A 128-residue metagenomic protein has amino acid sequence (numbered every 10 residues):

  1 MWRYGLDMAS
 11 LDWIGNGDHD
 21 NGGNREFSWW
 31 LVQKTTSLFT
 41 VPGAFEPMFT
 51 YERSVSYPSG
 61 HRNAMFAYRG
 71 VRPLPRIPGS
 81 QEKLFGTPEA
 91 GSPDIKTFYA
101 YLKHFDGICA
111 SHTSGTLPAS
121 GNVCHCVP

Functional and structural regions predicted by a protein language model:
M1-P128: Extended, charged catalytic domains and RNA/DNA-binding interfaces, predominantly in divalent-metal-using enzymes
